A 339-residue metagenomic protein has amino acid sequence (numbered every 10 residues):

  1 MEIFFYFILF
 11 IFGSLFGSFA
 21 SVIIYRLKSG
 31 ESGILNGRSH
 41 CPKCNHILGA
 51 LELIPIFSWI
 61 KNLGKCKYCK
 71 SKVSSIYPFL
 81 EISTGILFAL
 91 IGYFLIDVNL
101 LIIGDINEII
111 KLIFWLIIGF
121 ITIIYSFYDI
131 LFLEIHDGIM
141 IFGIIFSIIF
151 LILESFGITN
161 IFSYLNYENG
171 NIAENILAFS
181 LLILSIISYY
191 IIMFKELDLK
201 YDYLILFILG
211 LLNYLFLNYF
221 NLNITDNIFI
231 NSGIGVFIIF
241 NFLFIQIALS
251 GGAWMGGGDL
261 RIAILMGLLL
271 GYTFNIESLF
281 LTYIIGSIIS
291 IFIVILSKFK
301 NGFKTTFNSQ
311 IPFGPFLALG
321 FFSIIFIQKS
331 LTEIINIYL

Functional and structural regions predicted by a protein language model:
M1-L339: A membrane-topology feature that recognizes alpha-helical transmembrane segments and their immediate juxtamembrane
